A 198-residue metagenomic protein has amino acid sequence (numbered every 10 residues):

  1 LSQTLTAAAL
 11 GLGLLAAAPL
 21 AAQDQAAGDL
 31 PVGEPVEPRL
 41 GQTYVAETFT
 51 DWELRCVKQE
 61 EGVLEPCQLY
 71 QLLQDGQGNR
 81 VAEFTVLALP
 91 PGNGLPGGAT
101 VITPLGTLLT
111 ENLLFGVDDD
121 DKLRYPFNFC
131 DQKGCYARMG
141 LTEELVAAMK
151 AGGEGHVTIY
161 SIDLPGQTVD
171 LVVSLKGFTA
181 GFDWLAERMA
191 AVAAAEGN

Functional and structural regions predicted by a protein language model:
L1-S2: N-terminal secretory signal peptides that target proteins for export/translocation
T6-A17: Bacterial N-terminal signal peptides
A18-A22: Sec/Tat signal peptide C-region and signal peptidase I cleavage site
Q23-N198: A generic "folded-domain core" signal
